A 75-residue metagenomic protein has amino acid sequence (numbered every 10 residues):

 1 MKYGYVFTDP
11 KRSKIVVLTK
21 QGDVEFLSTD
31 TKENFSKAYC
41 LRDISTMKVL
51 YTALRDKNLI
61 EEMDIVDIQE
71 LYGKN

Functional and structural regions predicted by a protein language model:
M1-K2, S36: Sequence-level motif detector for i,i+2 pairs with an aromatic at +2
Y3-L27: N-terminal acidic leader/helix
P10, T29-T31, K48: Intrinsically disordered, low-complexity serine/threonine-rich segments
V16-K20, L27-T29, L41, T52-R55: Short amphipathic beta-strand/extended segments with alternating polar/hydrophobic composition
V24-S36: A short, surface-exposed interaction/processing loop segment used at functional sites
N34-N75: Short, mixed-charge low-complexity intrinsically disordered segments
